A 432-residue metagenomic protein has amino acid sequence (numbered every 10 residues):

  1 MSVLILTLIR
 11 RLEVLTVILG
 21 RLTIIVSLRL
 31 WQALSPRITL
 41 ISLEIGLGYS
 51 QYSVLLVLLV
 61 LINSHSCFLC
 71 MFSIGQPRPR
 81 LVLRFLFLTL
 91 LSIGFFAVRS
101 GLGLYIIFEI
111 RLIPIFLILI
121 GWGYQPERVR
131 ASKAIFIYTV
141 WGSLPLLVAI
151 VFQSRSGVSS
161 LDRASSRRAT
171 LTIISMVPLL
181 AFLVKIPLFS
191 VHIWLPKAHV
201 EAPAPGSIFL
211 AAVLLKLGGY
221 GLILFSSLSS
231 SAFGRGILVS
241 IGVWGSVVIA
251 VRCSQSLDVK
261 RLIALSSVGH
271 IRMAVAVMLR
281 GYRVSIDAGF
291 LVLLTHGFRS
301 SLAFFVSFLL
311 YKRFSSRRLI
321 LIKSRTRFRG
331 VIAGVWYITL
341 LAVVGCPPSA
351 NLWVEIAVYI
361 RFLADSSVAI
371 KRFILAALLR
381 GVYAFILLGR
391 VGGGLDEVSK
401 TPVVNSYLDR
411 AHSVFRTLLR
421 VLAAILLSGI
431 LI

Functional and structural regions predicted by a protein language model:
M1-I432: Core, highly hydrophobic multi-pass alpha-helical transmembrane subunits of bioenergetic inner membranes
